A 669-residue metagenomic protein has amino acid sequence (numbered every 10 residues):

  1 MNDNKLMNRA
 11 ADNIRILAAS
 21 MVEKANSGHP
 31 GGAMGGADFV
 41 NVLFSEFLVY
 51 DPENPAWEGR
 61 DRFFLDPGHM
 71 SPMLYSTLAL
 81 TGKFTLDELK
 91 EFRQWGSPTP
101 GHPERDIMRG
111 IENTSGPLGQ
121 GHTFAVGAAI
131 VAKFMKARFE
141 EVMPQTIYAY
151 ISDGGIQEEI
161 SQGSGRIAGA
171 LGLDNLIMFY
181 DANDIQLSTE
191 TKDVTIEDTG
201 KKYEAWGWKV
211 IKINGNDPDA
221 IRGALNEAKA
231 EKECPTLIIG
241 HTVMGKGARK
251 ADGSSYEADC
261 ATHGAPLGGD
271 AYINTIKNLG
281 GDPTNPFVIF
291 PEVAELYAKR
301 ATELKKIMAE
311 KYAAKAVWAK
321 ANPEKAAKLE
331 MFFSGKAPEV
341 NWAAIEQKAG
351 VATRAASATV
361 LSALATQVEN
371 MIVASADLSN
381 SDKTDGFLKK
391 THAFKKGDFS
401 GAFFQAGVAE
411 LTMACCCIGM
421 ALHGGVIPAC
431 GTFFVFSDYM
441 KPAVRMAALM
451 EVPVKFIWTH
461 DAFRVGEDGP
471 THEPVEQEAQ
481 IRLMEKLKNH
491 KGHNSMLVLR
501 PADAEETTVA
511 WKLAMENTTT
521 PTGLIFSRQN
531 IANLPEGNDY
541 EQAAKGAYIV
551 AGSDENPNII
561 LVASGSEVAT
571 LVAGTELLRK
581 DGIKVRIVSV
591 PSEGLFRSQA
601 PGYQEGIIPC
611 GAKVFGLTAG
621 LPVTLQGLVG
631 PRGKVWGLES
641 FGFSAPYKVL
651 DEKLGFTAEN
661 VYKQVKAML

Functional and structural regions predicted by a protein language model:
M1-T146, A294-E295, T302-I525, N530-A532 (+4 more regions): Thiamine diphosphate
Q94-D106, F124, I130, F134-P144 (+4 more regions): Thiamine diphosphate
G127, Q145-E158: DG-centered beta-turn motif at the end of beta-strands
Y148, I372, I560-V562: Conserved beta-strand elements of the Class I
A149-Y150, M178, A374, F615: Residue-level marker for buried hydrophobic side chains located in beta-strands that build the well-ordered beta-sheet
S152-G155, T242, L378, F433 (+2 more regions): Active-site metal-binding loops of divalent metal-dependent hydrolases
I156-G165, T508: Acidic/histidine-rich catalytic neighborhood of metal-dependent amide-processing enzymes
I276-I307: Non-catalytic, alpha-helical, charged scaffold/linker segments that couple or flank catalytic or architectural cores
